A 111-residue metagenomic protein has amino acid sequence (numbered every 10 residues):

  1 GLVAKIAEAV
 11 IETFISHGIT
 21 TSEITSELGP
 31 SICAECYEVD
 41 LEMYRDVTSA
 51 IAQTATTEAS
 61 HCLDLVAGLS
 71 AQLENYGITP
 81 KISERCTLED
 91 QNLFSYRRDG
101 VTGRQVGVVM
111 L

Functional and structural regions predicted by a protein language model:
G1-L111: Active-site microenvironment for binding and transforming phosphate-containing groups
